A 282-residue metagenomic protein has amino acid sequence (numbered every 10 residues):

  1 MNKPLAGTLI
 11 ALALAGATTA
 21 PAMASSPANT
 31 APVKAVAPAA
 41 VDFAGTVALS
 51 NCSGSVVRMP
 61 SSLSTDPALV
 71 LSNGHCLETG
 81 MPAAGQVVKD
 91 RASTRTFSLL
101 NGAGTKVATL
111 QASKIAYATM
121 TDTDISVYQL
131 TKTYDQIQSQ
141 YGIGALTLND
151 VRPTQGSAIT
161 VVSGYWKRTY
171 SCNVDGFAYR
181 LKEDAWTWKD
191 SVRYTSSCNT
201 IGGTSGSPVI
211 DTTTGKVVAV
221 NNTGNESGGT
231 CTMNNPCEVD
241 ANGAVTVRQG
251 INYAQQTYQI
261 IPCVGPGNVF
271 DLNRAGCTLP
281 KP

Functional and structural regions predicted by a protein language model:
N2-A68, T79-M81, G85-D90, I260-P282: Protease-domain processing segments flanking chymotrypsin-fold serine proteases, especially trypsin-like
N29-F43, A48, R58-P60, E78 (+1 more regions): Conserved catalytic-core segment of clan PA serine endopeptidases
A40, S62-T65, A118-D122, V151-T154 (+2 more regions): Extracellular/periplasmic catalytic domains that process cell-envelope and extracellular macromolecules
A40-C52, D135-I143, R168-I260: Active-site region of chymotrypsin-like
L49-N51, T65-P67, L71, A92 (+3 more regions): Extracytoplasmic
P60-P67, A103-T105, K182-W188: Short, solvent-exposed loop/turn segments that connect beta-strands within catalytic domains and beta-strand-rich
S61-S62, A68, S72, D211-V218: Short, glycine-anchored, charge-dense loop/turn motifs used at functional sites
A145-N173: Short glycine/Trp-rich loop-beta-loop segment that forms part of the substrate-binding cleft
